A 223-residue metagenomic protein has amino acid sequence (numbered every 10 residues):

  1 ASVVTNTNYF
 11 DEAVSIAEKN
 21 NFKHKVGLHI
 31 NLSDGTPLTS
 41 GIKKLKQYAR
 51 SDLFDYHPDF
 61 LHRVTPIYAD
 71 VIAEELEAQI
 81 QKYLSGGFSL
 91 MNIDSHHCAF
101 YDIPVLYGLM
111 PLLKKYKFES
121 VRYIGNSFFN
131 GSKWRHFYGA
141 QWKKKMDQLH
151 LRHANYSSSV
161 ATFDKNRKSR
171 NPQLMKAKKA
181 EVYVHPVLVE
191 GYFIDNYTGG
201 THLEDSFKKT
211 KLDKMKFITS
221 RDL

Functional and structural regions predicted by a protein language model:
A1: Short active-site oxyanion
V4-H24, S33-N92, D102-L223: Terminal accessory/targeting
S95: Active-site histidine-anchored catalytic micro-motif
C98-F100: A glycine-rich, coil/turn loop motif that links secondary-structure elements
